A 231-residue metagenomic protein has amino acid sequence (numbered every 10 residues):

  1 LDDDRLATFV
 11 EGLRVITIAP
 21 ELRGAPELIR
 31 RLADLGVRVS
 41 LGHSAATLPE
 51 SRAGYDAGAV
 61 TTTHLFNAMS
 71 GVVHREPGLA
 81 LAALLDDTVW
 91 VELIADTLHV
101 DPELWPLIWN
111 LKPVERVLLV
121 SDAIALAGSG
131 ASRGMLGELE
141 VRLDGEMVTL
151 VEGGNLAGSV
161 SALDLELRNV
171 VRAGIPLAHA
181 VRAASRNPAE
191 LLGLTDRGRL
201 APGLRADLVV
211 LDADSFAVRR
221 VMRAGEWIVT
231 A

Functional and structural regions predicted by a protein language model:
L1-A131, L150: Active-site core of metal-dependent hydrolases
A25, D86, D101, P176 (+2 more regions): Short, structured coil/loop segments at alpha-helix boundaries
L41, A57, A157, L192 (+1 more regions): Short glycine-rich loop/turn motifs that provide flexible caps or phosphate-binding loops at active sites
G78-L93, T97, W109-L211: His/Asp/Glu-enriched, well-ordered alpha-helical/loop segment that forms or immediately abuts the divalent-metal
L200-A231: C-terminal cap of metal-dependent C-N hydrolases
